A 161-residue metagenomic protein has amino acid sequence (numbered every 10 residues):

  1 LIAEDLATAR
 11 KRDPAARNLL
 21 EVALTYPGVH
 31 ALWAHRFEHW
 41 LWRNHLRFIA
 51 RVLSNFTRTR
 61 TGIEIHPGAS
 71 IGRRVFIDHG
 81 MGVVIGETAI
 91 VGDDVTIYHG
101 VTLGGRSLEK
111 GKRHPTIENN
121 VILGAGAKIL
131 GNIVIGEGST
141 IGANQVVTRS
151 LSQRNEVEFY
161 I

Functional and structural regions predicted by a protein language model:
L1-T61: Terminal amphipathic alpha-helical/low-complexity segments used for targeting or macromolecular assembly
T61, H66-P67, G72-R73, D78-E87 (+10 more regions): Left-handed beta-helix
